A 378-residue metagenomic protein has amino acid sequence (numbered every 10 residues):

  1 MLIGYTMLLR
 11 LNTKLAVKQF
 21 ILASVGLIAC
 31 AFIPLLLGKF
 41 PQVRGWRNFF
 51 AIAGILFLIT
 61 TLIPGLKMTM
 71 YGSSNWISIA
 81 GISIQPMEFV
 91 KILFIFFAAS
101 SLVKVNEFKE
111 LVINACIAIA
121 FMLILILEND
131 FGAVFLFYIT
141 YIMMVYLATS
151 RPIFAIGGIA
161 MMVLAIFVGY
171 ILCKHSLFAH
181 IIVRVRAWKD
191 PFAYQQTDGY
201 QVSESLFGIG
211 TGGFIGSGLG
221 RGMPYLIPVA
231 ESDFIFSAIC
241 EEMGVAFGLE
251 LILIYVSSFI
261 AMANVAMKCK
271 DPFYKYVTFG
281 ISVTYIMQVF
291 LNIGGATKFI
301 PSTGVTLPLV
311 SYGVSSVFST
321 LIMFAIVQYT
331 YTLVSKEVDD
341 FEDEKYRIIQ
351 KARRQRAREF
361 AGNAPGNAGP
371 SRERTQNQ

Functional and structural regions predicted by a protein language model:
M1-T197, S237-T297, I322-I326, Y346-G366 (+1 more regions): Hydrophobic alpha-helical transmembrane segments of multi-pass inner membrane proteins, especially in bacterial systems
F96, L102, G210-G218, P308 (+1 more regions): P-loop potassium selectivity filter motif centered on the GYG triad
D130-F135, I215-L219, A230-S232, I300-T303 (+2 more regions): Transmembrane helix boundary and interhelical junction motifs in multipass membrane proteins
F137, G220-L226, I254-Y255, T297-T306 (+1 more regions): Re-entrant/interfacial helical elements at transmembrane boundaries that shape and gate the permeation pathway
I209-A246, A266: Long extracytoplasmic/lumenal interhelical loops at the membrane interface of multi-pass membrane proteins
K298-D343: Transmembrane alpha-helices of multi-pass inner-membrane enzymes
